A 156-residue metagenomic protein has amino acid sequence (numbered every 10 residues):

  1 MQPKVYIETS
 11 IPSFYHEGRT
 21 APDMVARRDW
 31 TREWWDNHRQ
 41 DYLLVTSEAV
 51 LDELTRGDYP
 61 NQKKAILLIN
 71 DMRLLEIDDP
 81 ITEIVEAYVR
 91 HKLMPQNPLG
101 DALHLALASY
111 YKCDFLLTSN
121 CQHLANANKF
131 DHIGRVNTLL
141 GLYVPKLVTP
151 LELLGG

Functional and structural regions predicted by a protein language model:
M1-T46, T55-K64, M72, R90-Q96 (+2 more regions): Short, well-structured N-terminal submotif of metal-dependent ribonuclease cores
Y42, M72, D114, Y143-P145: A structural micro-motif
V45, L75, K146-V148: General small-molecule cofactor/ligand-binding pocket signal
R73-D131, L151-L154: Active-site neighborhoods of divalent-metal-dependent phosphate/nucleic-acid chemistry enzymes
L124-P145: C-terminal end-helix/capping segment
L142-G156: Short, C-terminally biased terminal segments at protein or domain edges
